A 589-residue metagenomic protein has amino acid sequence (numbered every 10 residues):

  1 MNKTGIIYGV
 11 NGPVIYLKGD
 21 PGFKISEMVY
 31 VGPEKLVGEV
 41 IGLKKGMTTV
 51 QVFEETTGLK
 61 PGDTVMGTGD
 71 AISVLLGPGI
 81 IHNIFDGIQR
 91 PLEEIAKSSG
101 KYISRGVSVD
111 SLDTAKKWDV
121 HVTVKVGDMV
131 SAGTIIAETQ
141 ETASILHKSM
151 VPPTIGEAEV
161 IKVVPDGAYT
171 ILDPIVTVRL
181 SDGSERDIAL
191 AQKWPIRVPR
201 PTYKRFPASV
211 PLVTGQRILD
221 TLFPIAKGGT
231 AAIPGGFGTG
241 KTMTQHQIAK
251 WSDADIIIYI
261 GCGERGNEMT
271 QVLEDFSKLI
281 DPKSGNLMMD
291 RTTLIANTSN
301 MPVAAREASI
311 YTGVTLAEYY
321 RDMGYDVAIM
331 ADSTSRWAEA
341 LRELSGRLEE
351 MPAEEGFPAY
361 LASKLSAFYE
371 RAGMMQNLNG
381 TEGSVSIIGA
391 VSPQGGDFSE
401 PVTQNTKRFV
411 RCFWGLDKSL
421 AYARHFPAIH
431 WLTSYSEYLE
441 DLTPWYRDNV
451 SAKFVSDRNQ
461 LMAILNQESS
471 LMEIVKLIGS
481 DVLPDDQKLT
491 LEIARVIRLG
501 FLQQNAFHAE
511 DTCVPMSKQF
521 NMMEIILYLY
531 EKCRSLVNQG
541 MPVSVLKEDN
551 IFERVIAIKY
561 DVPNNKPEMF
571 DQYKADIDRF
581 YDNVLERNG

Functional and structural regions predicted by a protein language model:
M1-S104: N-terminal accessory targeting/assembly segments
I6-G9, G42-K44, V52-E54, D86 (+4 more regions): A residue-level detector for short acidic-glycine micro-motifs
K18-G22, F53-G58, S73, I81 (+5 more regions): Short, surface-exposed secondary-structure edge patches
D20, E34, D70-A71, Q89 (+4 more regions): Short, surface-exposed secondary-structure boundary micro-motifs
K45-T48, D70, G156-V160, P224 (+3 more regions): Metallocofactor- and cofactor-centric catalytic cores in central/energy metabolism, strongly enriched
K97-P153, A158, T170-T230, T244-Q247 (+2 more regions): P-loop NTPase nucleotide-binding/switch module
T221-L222, G228-R554: P-loop NTPase catalytic core
G540-G589: C-terminal amphipathic alpha-helical interaction region
